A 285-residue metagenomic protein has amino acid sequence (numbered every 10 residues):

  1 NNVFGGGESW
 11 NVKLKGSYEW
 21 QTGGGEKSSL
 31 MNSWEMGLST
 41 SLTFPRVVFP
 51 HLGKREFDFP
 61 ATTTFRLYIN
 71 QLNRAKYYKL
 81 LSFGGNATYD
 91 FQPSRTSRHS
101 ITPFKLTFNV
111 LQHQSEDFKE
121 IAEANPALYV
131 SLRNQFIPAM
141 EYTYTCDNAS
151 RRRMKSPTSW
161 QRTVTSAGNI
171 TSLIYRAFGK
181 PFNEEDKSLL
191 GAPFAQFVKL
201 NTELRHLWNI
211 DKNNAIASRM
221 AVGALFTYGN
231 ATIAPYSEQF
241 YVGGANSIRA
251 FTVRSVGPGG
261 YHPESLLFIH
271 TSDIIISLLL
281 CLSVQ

Functional and structural regions predicted by a protein language model:
N1, W10-L14, T62-I69, W160-G168: Transmembrane beta-strand segments of Gram-negative outer membrane beta-barrel proteins
N1, W20, S97-Q285: C-terminal outer-membrane beta-barrel translocator/porin domains of Gram-negative envelope proteins and their
N1-N2, W34-R46, F83-P93, L204 (+2 more regions): Feature captures outer-membrane beta-barrel proteins of Gram-negative bacteria and organelles
N1-V47: Predominantly transmembrane beta-strands of Gram-negative outer membrane beta-barrel pores used for transport
V3-G7, E35, T43, V47-F49 (+3 more regions): Outer-membrane beta-barrel channels and translocator barrels
S9-N11, G25, S33-S39, Y78-N86 (+4 more regions): Transmembrane beta-barrel architecture of outer membranes
G24-M31, D58, L72-K79, S131 (+2 more regions): Outer-membrane beta-barrel proteins
R46-V47, H51, R55-T62: Acidic, low-complexity glycine/serine/threonine-rich segments
